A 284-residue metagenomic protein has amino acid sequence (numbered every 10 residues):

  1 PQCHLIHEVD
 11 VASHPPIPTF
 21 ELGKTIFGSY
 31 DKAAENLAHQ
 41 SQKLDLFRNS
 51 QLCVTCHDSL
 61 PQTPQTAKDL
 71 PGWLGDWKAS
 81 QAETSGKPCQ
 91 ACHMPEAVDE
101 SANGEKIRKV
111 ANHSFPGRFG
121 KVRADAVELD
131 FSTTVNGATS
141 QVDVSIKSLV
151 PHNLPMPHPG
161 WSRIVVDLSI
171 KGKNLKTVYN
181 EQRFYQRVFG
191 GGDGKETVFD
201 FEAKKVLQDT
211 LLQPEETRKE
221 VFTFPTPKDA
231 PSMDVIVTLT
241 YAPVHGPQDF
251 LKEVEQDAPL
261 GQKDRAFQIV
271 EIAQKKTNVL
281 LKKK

Functional and structural regions predicted by a protein language model:
P1-P214, F222-T226, P243-K283: Primarily the internal scaffold of c-type cytochrome electron-transfer domains, especially repeated/multiheme c-type
T139, T217, A230-D234: Extracellular Ig-like/FN3 beta-sandwich strand-entry sites
V166-L168, S232-Y241: Short, aromatic- and glycine-rich surface loops/edge beta-strands on solvent-exposed regions
